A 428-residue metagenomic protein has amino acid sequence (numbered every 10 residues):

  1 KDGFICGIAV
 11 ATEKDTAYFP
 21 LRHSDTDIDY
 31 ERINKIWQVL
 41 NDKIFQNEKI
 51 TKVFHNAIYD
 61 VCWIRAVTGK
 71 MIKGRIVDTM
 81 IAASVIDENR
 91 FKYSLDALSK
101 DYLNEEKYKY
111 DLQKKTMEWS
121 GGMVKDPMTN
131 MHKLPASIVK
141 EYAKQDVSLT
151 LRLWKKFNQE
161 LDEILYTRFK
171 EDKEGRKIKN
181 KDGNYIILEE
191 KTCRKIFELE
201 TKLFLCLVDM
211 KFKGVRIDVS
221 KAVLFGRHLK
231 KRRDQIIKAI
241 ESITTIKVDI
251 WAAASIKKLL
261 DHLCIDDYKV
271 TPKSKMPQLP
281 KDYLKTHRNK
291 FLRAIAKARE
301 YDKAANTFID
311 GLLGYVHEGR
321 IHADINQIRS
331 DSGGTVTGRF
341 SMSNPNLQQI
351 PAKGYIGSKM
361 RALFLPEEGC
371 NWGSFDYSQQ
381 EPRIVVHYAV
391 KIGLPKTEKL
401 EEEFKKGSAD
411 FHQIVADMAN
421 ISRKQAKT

Functional and structural regions predicted by a protein language model:
K1-D101, K353, V386-Y388, I392-E398: Conserved RNase H-like, two-metal-ion catalytic cores of nucleic-acid enzymes
K1-S24, Q46, K70-G74, R90 (+4 more regions): Conserved "right-hand" nucleotidyltransferase catalytic core of DNA-directed polymerases
I58, Y93, A97, F204 (+2 more regions): A generic alpha-helix surface/boundary motif
C62-R65, D162, D376, I384: Short glycine-/acidic-enriched loop or helix-start segments at secondary-structure transitions that form or flank
I76-D78, F197-T201, R423-T428: Alpha-helical scaffolds flanking conserved acidic
D78, D376, A416: Active-site glycine-centered loops adjacent to acidic/histidine catalytic or metal-binding residues that shape
V85-E88, F375, E402-K406: Conserved, non-catalytic sequence blocks in retroelement Pol enzymes and Pol-derived host proteins
E403-Q425: Generic long, charged, amphipathic alpha-helical segments
